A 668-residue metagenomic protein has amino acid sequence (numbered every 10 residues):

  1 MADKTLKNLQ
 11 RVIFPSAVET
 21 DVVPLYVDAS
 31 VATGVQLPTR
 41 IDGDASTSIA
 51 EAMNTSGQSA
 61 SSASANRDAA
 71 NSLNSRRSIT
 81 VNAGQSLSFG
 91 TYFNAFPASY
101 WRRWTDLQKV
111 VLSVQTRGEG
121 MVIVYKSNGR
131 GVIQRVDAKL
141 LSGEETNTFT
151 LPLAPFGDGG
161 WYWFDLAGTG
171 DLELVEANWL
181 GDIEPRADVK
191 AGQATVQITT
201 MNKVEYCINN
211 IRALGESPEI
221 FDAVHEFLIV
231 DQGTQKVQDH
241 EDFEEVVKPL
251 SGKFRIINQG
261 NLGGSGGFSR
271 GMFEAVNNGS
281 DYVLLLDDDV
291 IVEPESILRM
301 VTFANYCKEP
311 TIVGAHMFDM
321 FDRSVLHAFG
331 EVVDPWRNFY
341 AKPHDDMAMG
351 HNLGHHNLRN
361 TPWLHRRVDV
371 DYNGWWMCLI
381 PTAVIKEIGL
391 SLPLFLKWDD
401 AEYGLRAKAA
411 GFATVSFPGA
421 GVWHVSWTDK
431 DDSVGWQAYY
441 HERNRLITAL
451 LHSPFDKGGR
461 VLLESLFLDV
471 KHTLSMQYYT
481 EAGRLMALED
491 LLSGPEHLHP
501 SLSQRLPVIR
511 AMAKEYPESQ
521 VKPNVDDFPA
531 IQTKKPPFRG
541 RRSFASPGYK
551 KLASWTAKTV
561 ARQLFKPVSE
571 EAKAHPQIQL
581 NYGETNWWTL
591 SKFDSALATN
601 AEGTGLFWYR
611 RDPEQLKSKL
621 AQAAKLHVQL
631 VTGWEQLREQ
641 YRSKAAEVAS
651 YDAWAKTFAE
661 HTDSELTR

Functional and structural regions predicted by a protein language model:
M1-G168, R443-R668: Terminal low-complexity segments of carbohydrate-biosynthetic enzymes
K203-P218: Short, well-formed alpha-helical segments that are part of the catalytic scaffolds of diverse glycosyltransferases
L214-I257: Acidic donor-binding segment of Leloir-type glycosyltransferases
S269-Y282: Active-site nucleotide-sugar/metal-binding loop of Leloir-type enzymes
G279-I291: Short beta-strand-to-loop acidic/aromatic patch adjacent to the donor-nucleotide binding site
E295-P343: Conserved donor NDP-sugar-binding/catalytic core segment of glycosyltransferases
H344-M377, D431: A recurrent flexible, glycine/aromatic-enriched loop bordering the glycosyltransferase active site that acts as
D369-M377, T382, K386-L405, G411-F417 (+1 more regions): Donor nucleotide-sugar recognition loop
